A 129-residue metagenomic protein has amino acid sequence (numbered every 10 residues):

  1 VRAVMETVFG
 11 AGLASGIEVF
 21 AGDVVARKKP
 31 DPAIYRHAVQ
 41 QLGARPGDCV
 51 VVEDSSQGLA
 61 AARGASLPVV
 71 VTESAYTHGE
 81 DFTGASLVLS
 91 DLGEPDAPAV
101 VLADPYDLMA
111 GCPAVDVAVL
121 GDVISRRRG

Functional and structural regions predicted by a protein language model:
R2-G129: Asp-based, Mg2+/Mn2+-dependent phosphohydrolase catalytic module
